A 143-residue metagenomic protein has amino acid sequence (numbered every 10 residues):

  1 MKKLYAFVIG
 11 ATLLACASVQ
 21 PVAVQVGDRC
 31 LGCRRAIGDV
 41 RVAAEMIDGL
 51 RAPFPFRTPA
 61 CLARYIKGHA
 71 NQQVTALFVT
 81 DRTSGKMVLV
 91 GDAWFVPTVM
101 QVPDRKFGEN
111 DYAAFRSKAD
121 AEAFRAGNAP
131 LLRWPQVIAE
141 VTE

Functional and structural regions predicted by a protein language model:
M1-L4: Positively charged n-region of N-terminal signal peptides that target proteins for export
T12-A15: C-terminal motif of bacterial Sec signal peptides marking the signal peptidase cleavage site
A17-V19: Bacterial signal peptide processing site
G27: Residues immediately within or flanking Cys/His clusters that coordinate Zn2+ in small zinc-binding modules
C30-C33: Short cysteine-rich clusters marking metal-coordination/redox-active sites
D39-V40: Short, non-ligating residues that shape and space the ligands of small metal-coordination modules and catalytic
R51-L62: Beta-edge loop/turn motif
A114-E143: C-terminal partner/receptor-binding element of secreted or periplasmic proteins
